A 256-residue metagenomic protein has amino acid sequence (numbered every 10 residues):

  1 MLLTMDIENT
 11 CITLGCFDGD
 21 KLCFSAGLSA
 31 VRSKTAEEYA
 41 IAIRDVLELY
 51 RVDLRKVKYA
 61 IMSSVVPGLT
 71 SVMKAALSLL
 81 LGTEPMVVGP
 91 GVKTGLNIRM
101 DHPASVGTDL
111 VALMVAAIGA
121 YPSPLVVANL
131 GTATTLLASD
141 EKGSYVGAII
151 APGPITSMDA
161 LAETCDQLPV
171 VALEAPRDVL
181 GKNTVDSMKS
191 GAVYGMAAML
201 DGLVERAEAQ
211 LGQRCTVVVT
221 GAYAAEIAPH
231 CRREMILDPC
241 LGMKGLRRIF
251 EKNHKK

Functional and structural regions predicted by a protein language model:
L2-D6, I61, L125-N129, V218: Short glycine-aspartate micro-motif
L2-E48, K142-C165, P169, E174-A175: Short glycine-rich, Thr/Ser-proximal phosphate-binding strand/loop in the N-terminal lobe of ATP-dependent enzymes
L2-T4, S157-K256: ATP-binding/phosphotransfer module of carbohydrate and carboxylate kinases, centering on a glycine-rich
L14, M62, G131, L161 (+1 more regions): Residue-level signal for inorganic ion chemistry
I43-Y59, L203-C215: Phosphate/pyrophosphate-binding loops at sites that engage ATP/ADP/AMP, CoA/4′-phosphopantetheine, polyphosphate
L47-R51, R55-S78: Phosphate-bearing ligand-interacting subdomains that bind or position ATP/ADP/UDP/GDP/NAD(P) or nucleotide-linked
R55-V65, E84-M86, G212-A222: Short glycine-rich phosphate-binding loop at a beta-alpha junction
A75-S78, T83-M86, V92, L96-T164 (+2 more regions): Phosphate-binding/catalytic loop of phosphoryl-transfer enzymes
